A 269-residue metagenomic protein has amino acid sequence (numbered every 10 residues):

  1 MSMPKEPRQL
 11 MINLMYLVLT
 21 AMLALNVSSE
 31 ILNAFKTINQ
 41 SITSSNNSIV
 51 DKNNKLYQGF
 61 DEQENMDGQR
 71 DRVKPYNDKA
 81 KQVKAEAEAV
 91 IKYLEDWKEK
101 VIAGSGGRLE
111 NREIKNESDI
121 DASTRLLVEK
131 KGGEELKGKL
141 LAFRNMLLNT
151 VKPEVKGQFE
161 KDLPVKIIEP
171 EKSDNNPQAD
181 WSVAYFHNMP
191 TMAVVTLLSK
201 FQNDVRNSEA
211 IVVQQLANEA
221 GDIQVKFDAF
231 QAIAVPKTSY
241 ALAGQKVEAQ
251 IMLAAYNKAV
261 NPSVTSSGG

Functional and structural regions predicted by a protein language model:
M1-L17, M22: N-terminal positive-inside, membrane-proximal cytosolic segments immediately preceding the first
L19, L23-N26, S44-S48: C-terminal, active-site-flanking charged/polar segments
L23-T37: Membrane-interface motif at the C-terminal end of an N-terminal transmembrane signal
S29-E30, E95, A210, Y256: Residue-level marker of positions within ordered structural domains that often coincide with functionally constrained
F35-Q202, E209-V212: Juxtamembrane extramembrane loops of integral membrane proteins
K161-G269: Conserved mid-sequence domains
